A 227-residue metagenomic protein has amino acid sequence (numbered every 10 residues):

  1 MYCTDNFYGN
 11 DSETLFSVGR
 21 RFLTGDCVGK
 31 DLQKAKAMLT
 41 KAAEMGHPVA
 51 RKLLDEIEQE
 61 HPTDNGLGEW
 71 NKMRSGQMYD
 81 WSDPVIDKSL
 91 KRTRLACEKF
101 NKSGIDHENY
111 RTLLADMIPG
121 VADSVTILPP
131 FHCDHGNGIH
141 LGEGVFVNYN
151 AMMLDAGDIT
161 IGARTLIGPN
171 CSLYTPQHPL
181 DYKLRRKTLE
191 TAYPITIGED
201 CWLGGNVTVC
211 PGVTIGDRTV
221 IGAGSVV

Functional and structural regions predicted by a protein language model:
Y8, D26-K30, E44: Short coil/turn and helix-start
S12-L15, P48-R51: Helix-start (N-cap) detector for alpha-helical repeat units in TPR-like alpha-solenoids, especially tetratricopeptide
T14-T24, E56-E58: Hydrophobic face of amphipathic alpha-helices that form TPR/SEL1-like repeat modules and related alpha-solenoid
A42, Q59-S124: Terminal amphipathic alpha-helical/low-complexity segments used for targeting or macromolecular assembly
F131-L141, F146-I215: Flexible, glycine/small-residue-enriched loop-and-beta-strand segment within the central core of proteins
